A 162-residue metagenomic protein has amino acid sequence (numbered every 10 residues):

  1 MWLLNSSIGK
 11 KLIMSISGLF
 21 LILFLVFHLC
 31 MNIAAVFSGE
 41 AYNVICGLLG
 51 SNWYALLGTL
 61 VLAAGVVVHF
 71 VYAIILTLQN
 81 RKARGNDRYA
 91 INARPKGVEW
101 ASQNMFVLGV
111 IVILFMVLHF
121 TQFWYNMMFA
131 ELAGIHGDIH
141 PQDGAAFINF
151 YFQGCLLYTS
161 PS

Functional and structural regions predicted by a protein language model:
N5-L21, E99-V110: Alpha-helical transmembrane segments and their helix-start/interface "positive-inside/aromatic belt" motifs in integral
I22-A34: Alpha-helical transmembrane segments of multi-pass membrane proteins
S38-N52: Perimembrane loop-to-helix junctions flanking transmembrane segments
L48-G65: Interfacial helix-start motif at the membrane-water boundary
I75-A101: Cytoplasmic juxtamembrane regions at transmembrane-helix boundaries
V107-H136: Transmembrane alpha-helix/helix-exit interface in multi-pass inner-membrane proteins
N126-C155: Membrane-interface interhelical connector segments
Y158-S162: Conserved small/polar residues in nucleotide/adenosyl-binding loops
